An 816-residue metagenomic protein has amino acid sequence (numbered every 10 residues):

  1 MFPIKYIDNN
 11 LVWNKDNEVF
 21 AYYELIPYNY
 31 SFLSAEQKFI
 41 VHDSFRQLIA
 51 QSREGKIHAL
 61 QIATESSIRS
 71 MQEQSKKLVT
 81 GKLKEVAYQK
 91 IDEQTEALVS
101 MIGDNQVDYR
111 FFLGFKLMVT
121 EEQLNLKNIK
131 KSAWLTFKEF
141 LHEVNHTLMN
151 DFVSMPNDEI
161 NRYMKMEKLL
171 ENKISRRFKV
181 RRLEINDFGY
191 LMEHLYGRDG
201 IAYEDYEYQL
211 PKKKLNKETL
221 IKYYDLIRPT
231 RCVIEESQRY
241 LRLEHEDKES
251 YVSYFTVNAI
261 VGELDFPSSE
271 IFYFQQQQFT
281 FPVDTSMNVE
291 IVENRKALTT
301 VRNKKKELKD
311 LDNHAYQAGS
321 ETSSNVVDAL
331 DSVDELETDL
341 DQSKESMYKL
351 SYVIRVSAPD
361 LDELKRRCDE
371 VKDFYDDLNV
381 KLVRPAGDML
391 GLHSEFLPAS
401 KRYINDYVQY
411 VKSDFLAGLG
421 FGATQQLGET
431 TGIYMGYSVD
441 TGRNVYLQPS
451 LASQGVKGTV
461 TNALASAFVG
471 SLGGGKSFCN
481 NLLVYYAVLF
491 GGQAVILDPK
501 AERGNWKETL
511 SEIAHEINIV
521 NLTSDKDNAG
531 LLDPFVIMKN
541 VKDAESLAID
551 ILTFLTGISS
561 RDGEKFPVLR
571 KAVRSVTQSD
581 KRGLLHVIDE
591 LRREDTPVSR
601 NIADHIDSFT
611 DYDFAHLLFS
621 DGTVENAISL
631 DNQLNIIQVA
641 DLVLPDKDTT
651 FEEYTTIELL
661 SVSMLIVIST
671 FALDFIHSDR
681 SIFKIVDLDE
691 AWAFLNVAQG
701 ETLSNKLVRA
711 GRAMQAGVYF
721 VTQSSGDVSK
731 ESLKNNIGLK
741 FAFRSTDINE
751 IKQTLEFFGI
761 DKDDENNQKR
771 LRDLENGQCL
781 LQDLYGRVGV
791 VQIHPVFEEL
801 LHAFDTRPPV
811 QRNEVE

Functional and structural regions predicted by a protein language model:
M1-Y410, G420-F421: Extended, folded cores of ATP/NTP-driven motor/assembly subunits in large transport and secretion machines
W13, A35, S44-I49, I433-N521: Glycine-rich phosphate-binding loop of nucleotide-binding enzymes
A35-R53, Q276-F279, V292-T299, V380-K381 (+6 more regions): P-loop NTPase motor domains
R53-K56, Y109, F490-G492, I517 (+3 more regions): Short glycine-/polar-rich loops that comprise or flank the Walker A/P-loop and associated switch/sensor motifs
S100-M101, N540-H586, S729-E816: P-loop NTPase motor core of the ASCE superfamily
N125, V439-V445, S450-A452, K457-G470 (+3 more regions): Charge-patterned, long linear interaction tracts outside catalytic cores
D312-H314, L451-V484, L497-G504, V520-D525 (+2 more regions): Conserved P-loop NTPase motor cores
